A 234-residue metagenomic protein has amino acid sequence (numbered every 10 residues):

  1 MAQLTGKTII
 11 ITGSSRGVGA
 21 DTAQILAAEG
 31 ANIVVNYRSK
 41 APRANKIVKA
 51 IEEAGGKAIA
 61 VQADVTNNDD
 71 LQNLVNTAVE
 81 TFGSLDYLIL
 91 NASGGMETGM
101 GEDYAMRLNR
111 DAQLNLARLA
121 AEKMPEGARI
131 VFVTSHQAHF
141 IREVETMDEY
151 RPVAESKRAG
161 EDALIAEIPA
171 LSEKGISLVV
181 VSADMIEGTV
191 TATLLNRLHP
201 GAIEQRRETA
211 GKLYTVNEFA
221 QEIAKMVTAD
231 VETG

Functional and structural regions predicted by a protein language model:
T8, S15-G17: Conserved glycine-rich cofactor-binding loop
T12, L85-S93, N109, F132: Rossmann-fold scaffold of SDR-type NAD(P)-dependent oxidoreductases
E29-K46: Conserved glycine-rich Rossmann-like NAD(P)H-binding loop of the short-chain dehydrogenase/reductase
A41-P42, Q62-L74, R110: The beta1-alpha1 cofactor-binding region of Rossmann-like NAD(H)/NADP(H)-dependent oxidoreductases
L74, I89, A112, L116-A120 (+2 more regions): Hydrophobic positions on the long internal alpha-helix of Rossmann-like NAD(P)-dependent oxidoreductase domains
S93-G99, R129-E173, M185-T189: Catalytic loop of short-chain dehydrogenase/reductase
G99-A121, G127, V131: Catalytic Tyr-X3-Lys loop
K174-S182, N196-G234: C-terminal helical subdomain
